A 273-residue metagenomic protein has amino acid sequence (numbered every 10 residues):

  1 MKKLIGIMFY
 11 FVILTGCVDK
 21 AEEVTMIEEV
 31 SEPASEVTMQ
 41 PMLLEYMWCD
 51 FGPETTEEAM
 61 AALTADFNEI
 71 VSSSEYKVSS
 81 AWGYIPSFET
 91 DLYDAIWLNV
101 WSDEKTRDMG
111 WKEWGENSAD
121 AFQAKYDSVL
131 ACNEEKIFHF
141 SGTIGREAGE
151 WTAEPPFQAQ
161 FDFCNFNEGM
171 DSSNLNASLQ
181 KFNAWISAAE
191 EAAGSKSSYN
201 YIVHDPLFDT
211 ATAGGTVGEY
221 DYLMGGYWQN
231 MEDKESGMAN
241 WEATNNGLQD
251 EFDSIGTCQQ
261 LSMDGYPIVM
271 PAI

Functional and structural regions predicted by a protein language model:
M1-K2, D19: Generic cytosolic/nucleocytoplasmic N-terminal low-complexity/intrinsically disordered segments
K2-Y10: Sec-dependent signal peptide recognition, specifically the positively charged N-region followed immediately by
I13-G16: C-terminal motif of bacterial Sec signal peptides marking the signal peptidase cleavage site
V18-I273: Short S/T/G/P-rich N-terminal loop/turn motif that feeds into the first structured element of a domain
